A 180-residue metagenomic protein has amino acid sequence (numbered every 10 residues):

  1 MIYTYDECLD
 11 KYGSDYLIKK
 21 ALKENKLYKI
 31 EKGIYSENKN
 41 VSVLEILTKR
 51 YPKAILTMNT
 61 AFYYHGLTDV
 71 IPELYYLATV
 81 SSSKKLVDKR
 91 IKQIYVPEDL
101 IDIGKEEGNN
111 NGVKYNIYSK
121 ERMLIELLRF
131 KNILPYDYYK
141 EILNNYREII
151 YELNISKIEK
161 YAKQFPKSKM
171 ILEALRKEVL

Functional and structural regions predicted by a protein language model:
Y3-E7, L17, Y35-L180: Nucleic-acid-binding surface
D10: Short, surface-exposed ligand-recognition loops at beta-strand->loop->(often short) alpha-helix junctions that present
I18-N25: Basic amphipathic alpha-helical segments that dock to polyanions
N25-E31: A short, conserved structural fragment
